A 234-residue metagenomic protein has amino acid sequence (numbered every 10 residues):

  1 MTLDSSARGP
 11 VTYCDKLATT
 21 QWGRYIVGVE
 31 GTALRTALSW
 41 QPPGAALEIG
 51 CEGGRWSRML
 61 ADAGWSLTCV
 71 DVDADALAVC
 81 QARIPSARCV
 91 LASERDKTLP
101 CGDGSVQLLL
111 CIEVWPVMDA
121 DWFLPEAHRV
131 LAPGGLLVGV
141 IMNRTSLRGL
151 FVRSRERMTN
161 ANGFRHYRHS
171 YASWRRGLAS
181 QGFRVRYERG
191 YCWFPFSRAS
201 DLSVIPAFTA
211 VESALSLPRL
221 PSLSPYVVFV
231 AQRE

Functional and structural regions predicted by a protein language model:
M1-Q41: Conserved class I S-adenosyl-L-methionine
P42-E52: Conserved class I S-adenosyl-L-methionine
G53-K97: Class I SAM-dependent methyltransferase SAM/SAH-binding core
L110: A conserved beta-strand element that flanks and buttresses the S-adenosyl-L-methionine
D121-P133: A short glycine-rich, Lys/Arg-flanked "PGG" loop and its adjoining helix->strand segment in the class I
L136-A161: Conserved class I S-adenosyl-L-methionine
R153-S154, R186-E234: A C-terminal cap/extension of S-adenosyl-L-methionine-dependent methyltransferases that defines the acceptor-substrate
E156-S173: Acceptor-substrate binding/catalytic loop of class I
